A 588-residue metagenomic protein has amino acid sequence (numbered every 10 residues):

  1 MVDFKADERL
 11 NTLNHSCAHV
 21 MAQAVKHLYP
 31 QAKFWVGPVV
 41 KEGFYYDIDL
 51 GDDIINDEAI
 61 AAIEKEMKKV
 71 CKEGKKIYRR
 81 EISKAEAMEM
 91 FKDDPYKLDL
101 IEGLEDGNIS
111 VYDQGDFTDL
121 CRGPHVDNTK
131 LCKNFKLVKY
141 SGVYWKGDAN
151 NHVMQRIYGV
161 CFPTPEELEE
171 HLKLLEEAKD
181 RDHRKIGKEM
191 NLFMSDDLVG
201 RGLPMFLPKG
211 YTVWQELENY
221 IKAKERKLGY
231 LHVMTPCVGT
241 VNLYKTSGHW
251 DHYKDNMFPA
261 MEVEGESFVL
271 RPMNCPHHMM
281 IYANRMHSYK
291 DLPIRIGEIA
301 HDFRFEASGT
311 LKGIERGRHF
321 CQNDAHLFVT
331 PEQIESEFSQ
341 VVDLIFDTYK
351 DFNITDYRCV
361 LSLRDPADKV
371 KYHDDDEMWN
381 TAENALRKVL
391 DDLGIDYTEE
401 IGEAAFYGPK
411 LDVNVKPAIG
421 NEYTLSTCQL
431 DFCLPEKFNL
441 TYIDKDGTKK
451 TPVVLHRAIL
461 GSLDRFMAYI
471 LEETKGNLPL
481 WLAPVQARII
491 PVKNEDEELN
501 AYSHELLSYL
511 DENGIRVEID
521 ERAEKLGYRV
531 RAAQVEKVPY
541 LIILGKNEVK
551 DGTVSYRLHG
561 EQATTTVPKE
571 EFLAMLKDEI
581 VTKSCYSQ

Functional and structural regions predicted by a protein language model:
M1-W35, V39-K41, D47-Q588: NTP/phosphate- and nucleic-acid-binding module
